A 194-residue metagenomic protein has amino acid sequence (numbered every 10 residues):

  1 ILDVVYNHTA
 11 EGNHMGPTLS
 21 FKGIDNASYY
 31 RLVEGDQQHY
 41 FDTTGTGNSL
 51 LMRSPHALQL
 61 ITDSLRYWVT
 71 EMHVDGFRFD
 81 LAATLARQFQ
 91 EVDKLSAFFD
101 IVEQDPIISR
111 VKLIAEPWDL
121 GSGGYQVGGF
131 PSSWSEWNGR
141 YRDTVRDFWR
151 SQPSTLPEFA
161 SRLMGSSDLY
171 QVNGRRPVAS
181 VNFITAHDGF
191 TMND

Functional and structural regions predicted by a protein language model:
I1-H73, R78-Q104, G124, L169: Substrate-binding/active-site clefts of carbohydrate-active enzymes
H73, F89, K94-D194: Conserved alpha/beta catalytic core and glycan-binding cleft of carbohydrate-active enzymes
